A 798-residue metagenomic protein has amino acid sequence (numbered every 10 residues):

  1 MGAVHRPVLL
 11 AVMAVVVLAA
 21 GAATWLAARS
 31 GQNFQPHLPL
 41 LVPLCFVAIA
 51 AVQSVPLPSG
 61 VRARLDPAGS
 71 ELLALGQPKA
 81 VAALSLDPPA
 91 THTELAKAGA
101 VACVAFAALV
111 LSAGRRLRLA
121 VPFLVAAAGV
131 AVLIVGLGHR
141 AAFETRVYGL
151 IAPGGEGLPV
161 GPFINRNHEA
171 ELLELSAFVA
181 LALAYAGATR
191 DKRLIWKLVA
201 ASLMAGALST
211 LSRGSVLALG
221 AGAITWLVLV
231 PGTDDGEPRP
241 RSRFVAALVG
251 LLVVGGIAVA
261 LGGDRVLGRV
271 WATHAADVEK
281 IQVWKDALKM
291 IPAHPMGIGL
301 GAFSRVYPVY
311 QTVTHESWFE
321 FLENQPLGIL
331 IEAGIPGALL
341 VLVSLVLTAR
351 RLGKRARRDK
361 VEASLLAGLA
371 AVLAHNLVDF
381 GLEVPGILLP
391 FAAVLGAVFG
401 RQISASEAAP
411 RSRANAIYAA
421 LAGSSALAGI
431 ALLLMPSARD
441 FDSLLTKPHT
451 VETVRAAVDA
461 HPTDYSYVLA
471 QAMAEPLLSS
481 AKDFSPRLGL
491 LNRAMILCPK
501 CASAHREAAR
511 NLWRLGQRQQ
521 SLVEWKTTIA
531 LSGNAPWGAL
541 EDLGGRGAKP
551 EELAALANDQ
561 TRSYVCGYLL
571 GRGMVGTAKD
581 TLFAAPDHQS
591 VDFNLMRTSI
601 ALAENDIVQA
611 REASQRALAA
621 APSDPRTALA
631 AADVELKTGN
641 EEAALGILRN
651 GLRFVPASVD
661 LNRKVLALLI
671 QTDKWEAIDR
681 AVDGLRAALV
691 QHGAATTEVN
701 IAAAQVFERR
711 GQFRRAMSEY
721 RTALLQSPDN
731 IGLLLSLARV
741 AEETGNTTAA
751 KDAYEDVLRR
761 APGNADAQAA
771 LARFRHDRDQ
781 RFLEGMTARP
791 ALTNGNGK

Functional and structural regions predicted by a protein language model:
M1, L9-A23, V47, A51 (+4 more regions): Alpha-helical transmembrane segments of multi-pass inner-membrane proteins
M1-A3, A19-A102: N-terminal hydrophobic segments of proteins, predominantly signal-anchor/transmembrane helices of inner/organellar
Q53, N165, I281-F319, P326-I329 (+1 more regions): TM-adjacent membrane-interface loops and short helices in multi-pass inner/ER membrane proteins
L158-V160, L219-A223, P240-F244, L252-P292 (+2 more regions): Flexible juxtamembrane loops connecting transmembrane helices in multi-pass membrane enzymes that build or modify
R243-A260, P410-S437: Internal/C-terminal transmembrane anchor helices
L477, R514, G571, A603 (+5 more regions): Register position in tetratricopeptide repeats
